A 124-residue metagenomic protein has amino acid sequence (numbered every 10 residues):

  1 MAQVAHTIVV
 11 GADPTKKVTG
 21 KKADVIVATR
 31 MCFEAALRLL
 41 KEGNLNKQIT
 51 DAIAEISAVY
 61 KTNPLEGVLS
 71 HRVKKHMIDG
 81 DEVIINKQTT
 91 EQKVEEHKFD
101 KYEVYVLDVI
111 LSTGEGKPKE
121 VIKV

Functional and structural regions predicted by a protein language model:
M1-V124: Active-site neighborhoods and metal-handling regions in enzymes and metal-associated proteins
